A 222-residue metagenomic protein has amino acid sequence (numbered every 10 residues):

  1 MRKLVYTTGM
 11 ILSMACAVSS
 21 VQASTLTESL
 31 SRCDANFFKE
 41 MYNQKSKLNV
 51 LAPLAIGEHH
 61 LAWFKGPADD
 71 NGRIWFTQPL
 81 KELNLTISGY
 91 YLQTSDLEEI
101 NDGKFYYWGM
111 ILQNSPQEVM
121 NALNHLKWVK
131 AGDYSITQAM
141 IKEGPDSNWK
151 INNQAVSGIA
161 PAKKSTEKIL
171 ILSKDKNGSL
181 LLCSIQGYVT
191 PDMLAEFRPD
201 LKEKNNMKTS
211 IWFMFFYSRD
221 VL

Functional and structural regions predicted by a protein language model:
M1-T8: Bacterial N-terminal signal peptides that target proteins for export
T8-A17: Bacterial N-terminal signal peptides
V21-W108: Short helix/turn-capping signatures at newly exposed starts of structured segments
P79-V156: Long, charged/polar, surface-exposed segments that mediate recognition or autoinhibition
N124-L222: Non-cytosolic coordination micro-motifs
